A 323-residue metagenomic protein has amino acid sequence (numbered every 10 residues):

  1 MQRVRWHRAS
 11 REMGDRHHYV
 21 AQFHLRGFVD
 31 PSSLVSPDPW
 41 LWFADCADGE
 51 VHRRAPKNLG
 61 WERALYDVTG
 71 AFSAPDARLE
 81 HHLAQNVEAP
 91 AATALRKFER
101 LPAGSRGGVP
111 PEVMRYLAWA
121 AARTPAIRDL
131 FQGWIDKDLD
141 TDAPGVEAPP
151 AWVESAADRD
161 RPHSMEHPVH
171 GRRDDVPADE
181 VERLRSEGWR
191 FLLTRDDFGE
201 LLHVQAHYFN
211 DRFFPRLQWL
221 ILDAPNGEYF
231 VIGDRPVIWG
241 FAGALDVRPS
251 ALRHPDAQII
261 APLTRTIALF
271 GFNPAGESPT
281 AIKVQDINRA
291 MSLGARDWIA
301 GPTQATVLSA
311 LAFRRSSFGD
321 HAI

Functional and structural regions predicted by a protein language model:
Q2-R16, V20-I323: Alpha-helical structural context detector biased toward long hydrophobic helices
